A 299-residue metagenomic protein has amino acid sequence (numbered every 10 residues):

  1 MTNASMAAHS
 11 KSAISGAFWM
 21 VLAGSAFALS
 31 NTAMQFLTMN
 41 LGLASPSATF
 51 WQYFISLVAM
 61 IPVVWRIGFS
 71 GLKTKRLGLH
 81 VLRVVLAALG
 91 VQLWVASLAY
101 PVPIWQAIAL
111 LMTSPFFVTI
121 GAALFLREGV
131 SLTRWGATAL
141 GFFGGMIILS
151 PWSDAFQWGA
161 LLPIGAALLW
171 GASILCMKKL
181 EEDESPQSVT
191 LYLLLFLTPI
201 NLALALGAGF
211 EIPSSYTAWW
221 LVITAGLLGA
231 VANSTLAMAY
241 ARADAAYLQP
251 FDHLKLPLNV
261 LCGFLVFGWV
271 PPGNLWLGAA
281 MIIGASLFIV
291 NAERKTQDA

Functional and structural regions predicted by a protein language model:
T2-S47, D154-K179: Glycine-/small-residue-enriched transmembrane alpha-helix faces in small-molecule transporters and effluxers
S15-A23, V64, F69-L93, W158-A166 (+2 more regions): Loop-to-transmembrane-helix transition segments
G24, A28, T32, F54 (+10 more regions): Hydrophobic/small/kink-forming positions within alpha-helical transmembrane segments of polytopic membrane proteins
L41-L89, L169-A172, Y192-A208: Transmembrane alpha-helices of multi-pass small-molecule transport proteins
G42-V58, A96-S114, F156-L169, S215-G229 (+1 more regions): Structural signature of hydrophobic alpha-helical transmembrane segments
W94, L98, S114-G136, P257-W276: C-terminal transmembrane-helix exit sites in multi-pass transporters
A107-T113, L180-F196, N233-F264: Helix-helix packing/entry segments at the starts of transmembrane helices
T133-S150, N274-E293: Hydrophobic transmembrane alpha-helices of multi-pass small-molecule transport proteins
